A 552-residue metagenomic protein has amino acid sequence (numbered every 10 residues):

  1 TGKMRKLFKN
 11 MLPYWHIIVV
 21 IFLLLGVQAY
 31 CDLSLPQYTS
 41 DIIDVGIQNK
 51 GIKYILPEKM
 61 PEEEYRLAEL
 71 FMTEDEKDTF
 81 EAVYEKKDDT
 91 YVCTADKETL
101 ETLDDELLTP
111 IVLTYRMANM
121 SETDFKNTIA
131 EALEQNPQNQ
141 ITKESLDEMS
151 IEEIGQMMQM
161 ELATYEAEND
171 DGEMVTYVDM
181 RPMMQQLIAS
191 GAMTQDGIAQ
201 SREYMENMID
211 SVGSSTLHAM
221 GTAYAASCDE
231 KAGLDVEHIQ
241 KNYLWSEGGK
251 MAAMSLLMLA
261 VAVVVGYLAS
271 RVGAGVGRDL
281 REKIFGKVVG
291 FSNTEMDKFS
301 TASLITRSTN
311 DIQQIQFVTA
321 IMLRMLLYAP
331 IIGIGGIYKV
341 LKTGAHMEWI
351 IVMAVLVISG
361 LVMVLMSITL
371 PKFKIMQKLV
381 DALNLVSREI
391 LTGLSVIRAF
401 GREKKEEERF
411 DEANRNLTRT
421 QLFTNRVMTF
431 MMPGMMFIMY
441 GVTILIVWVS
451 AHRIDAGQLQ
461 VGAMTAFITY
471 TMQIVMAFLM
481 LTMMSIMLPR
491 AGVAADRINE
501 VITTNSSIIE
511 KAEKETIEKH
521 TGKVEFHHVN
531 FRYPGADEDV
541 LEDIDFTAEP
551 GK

Functional and structural regions predicted by a protein language model:
T1-W15, L304, S308: A short amphipathic helical element positioned immediately N-terminal to and/or at the very start of a transmembrane
R5, H16-D41, S211, Y243-M251 (+6 more regions): Alpha-helical segments in transporter systems
P13, G172, M180-M184, A192-G197 (+9 more regions): An intracellular "coupling" helix at the cytosolic face of ABC transporter transmembrane type-1 domains
I18, Y54-P57, A68-D75, F80-E85 (+5 more regions): ABC-type nucleotide-binding domain
C31-Q48, M254-D297, T301, I305 (+9 more regions): Juxtamembrane helix-loop junctions of ABC transporter transmembrane domains
I42, N49, T392, E408 (+2 more regions): ABC transporter TMD-NBD coupling linker
I47-Y54, P61-R66, T73, L133 (+10 more regions): Short intracellular "coupling" helices and adjacent cytoplasmic loop segments at the cytosolic face of multi-pass
G335, K339-L356, G360, M366 (+2 more regions): Helix-loop-helix
